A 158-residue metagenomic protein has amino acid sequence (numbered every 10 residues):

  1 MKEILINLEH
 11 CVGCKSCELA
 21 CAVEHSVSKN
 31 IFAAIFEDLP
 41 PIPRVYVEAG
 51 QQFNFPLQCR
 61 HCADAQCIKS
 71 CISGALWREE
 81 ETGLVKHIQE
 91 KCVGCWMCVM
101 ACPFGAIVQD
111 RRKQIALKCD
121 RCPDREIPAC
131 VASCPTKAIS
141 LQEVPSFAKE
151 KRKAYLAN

Functional and structural regions predicted by a protein language model:
M1-E9: N-terminal beta-strand motif that seeds the catalytic metal site of vicinal oxygen chelate
E3, C17-E18: Flexible, acidic/Gly-rich N-terminal and inter-domain linker regions that tether and position cofactor-handling modules
E3, R44, L84: A residue-level signal for beta-strand positions that form part of recognition/binding surfaces within mature
N7, V27-S73, Q89-N158: Flanking helices and flexible, charged tails adjoining ferredoxin-like Fe-S electron-transfer domains in multi-subunit
E9-C11, S16: N-terminal "mature ectodomain cap" immediately after the signal peptide in secreted/cell-surface glycoproteins
E24: Change "in soluble alpha/beta enzymes" to "in soluble alpha/beta proteins
W77-K86: Mid-length scaffold segments of soluble, non-membrane domains
